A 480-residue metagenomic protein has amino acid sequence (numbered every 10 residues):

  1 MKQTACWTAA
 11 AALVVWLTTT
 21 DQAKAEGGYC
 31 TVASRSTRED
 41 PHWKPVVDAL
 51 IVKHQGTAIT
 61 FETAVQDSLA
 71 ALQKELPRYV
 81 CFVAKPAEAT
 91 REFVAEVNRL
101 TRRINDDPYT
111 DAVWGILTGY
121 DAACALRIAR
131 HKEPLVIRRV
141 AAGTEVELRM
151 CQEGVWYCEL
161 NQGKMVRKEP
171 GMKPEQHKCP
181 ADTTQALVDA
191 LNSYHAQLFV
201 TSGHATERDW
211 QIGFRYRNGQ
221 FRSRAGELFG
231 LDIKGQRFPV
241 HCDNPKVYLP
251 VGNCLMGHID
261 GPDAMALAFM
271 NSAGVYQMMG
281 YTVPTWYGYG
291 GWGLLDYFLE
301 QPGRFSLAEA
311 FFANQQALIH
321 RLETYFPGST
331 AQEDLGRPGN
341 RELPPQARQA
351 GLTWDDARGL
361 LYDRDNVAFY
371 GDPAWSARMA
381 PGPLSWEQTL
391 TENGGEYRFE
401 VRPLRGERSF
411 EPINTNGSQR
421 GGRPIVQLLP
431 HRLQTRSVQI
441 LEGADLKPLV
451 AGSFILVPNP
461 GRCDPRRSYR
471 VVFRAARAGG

Functional and structural regions predicted by a protein language model:
M1-A9: Bacterial N-terminal signal peptides that target proteins for export
K2, V15-L17, P302: Residues at the start of alpha-helices and the adjacent loop-to-helix junctions
T8-T18: Bacterial N-terminal signal peptides
W16-E26: Bacterial Sec-dependent signal peptides at the C-terminal "C-region" and cleavage site
K24-G480: Cysteine-dependent hydrolase recognition
